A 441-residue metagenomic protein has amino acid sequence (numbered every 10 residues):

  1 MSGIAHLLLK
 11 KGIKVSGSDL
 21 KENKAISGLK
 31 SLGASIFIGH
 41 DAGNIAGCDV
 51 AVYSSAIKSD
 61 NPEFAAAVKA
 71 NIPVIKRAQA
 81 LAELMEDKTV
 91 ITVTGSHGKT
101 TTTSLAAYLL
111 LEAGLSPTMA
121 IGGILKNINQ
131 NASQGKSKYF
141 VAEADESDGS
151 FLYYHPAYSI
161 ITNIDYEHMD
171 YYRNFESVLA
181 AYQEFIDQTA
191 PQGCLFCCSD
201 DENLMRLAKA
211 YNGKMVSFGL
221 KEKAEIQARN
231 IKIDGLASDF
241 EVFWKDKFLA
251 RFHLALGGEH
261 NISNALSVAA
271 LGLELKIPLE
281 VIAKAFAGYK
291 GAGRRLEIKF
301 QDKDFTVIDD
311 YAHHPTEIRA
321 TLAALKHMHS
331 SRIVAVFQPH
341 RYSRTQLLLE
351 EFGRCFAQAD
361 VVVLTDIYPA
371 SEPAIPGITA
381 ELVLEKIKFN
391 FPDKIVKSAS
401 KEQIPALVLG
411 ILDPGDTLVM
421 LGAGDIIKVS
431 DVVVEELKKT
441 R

Functional and structural regions predicted by a protein language model:
L7, K11, G235-L236, W244-V361 (+1 more regions): Nucleotide phosphate-binding/pyrophosphate-handling subdomain across enzymes that bind or process nucleotide phosphates
L7-I13, K30, G43-N44, S55-S199 (+5 more regions): Phosphate-binding loop of NTP-binding sites
K11-G28: NAD(P)-binding Rossmann-fold cofactor-contacting core
S16-G17, T118, V363: Conserved beta-strand positions in the Rossmann-like core of class I SAM-dependent methyltransferases
D19, F37-H40, I75-A82, A120-G123 (+4 more regions): Beta-strand->loop->alpha-helix junctions that form or flank phosphate-binding loops in nucleotide-handling enzymes
S35-G47, E402-I404, V408: Short acidic low-complexity segments
I45-V50, K138, D413-D416: Short acidic/histidine-rich motifs immediately flanking catalytic phosphotransfer sites in two-component signaling
G353-P414: C-terminal helical cap/extension that packs against the catalytic core of soluble nucleotide-cofactor enzymes
